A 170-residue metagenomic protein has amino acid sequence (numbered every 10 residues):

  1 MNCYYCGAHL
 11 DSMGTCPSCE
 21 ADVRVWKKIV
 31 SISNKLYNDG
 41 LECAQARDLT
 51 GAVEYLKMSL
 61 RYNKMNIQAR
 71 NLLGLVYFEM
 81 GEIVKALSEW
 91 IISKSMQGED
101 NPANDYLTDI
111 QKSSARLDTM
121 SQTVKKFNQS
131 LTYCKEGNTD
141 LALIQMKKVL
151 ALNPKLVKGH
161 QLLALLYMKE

Functional and structural regions predicted by a protein language model:
E20-V30: Short Cys/His-rich micro-motifs in 6-15 aa windows
R24, L60-R61, K94-S95, L150-A151: Conserved structural position within tetratricopeptide repeats
